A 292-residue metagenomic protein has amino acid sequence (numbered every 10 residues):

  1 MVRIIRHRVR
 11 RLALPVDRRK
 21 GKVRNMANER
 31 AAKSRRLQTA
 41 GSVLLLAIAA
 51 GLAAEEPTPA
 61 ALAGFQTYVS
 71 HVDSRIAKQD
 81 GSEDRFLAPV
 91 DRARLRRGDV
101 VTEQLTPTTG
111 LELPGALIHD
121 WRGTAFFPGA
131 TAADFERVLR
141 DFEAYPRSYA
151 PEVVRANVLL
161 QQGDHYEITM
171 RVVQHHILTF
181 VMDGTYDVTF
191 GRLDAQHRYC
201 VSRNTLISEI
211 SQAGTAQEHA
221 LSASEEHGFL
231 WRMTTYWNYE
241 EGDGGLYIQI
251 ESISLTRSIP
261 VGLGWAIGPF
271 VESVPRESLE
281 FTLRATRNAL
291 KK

Functional and structural regions predicted by a protein language model:
M1-R35: N-terminal secretory signal peptides that target proteins for export/translocation
R8, L14-V16, T39, A60 (+1 more regions): Generic low-complexity segments that are intrinsically disordered, proline-rich and/or Lys/Arg-biased
T39-A49: Bacterial N-terminal signal peptides
A50-E55: Sec/Tat signal peptide C-region and signal peptidase I cleavage site
E56-K292: Eukaryotic helix-grip
